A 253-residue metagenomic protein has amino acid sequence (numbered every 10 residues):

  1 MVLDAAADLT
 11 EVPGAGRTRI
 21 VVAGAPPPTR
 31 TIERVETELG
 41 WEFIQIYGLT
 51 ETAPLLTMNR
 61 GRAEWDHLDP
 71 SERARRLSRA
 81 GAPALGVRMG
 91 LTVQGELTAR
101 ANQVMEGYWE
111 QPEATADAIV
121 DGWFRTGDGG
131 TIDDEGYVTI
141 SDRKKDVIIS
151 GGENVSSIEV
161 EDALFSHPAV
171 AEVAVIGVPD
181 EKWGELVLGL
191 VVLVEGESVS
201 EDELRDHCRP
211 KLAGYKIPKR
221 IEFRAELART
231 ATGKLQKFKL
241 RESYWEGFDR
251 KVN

Functional and structural regions predicted by a protein language model:
A5-A6, Q111, G151: Residue-level signal for well-ordered alpha-helical positions
L9-G16: Short, conserved loop/helix-junction motifs that constitute active-site signature segments in enzyme catalytic cores
T18-A23, P27-I46, T50-V138, R143-V147 (+3 more regions): Conserved AMP-binding/adenylate-forming
V22, V175, E222-F223: Hydrophobic/anchoring residues in structured secondary elements
A101, E106-G107, D117, G129-K216 (+3 more regions): AMP-binding/adenylate-forming catalytic core of the ANL superfamily
E242-N253: Acidic/polar alpha-helix N-cap and adjacent early helical turns within long charge-rich amphipathic helices/linkers
